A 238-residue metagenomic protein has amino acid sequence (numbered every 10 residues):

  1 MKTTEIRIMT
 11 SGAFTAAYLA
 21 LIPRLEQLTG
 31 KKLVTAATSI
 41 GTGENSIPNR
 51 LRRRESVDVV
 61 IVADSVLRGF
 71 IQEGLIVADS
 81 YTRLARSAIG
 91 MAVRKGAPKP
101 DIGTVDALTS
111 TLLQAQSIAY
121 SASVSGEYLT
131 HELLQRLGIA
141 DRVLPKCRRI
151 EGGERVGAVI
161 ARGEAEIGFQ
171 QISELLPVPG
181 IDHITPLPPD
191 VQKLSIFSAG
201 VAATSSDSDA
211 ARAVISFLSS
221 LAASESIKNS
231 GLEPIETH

Functional and structural regions predicted by a protein language model:
M1-N45, N49, R53-S56, S65-E73 (+2 more regions): Exported/periplasmic ABC-transporter solute-binding proteins
V60-A63, D79, L84-A85: Short beta-strand elements of ligand-binding domains
